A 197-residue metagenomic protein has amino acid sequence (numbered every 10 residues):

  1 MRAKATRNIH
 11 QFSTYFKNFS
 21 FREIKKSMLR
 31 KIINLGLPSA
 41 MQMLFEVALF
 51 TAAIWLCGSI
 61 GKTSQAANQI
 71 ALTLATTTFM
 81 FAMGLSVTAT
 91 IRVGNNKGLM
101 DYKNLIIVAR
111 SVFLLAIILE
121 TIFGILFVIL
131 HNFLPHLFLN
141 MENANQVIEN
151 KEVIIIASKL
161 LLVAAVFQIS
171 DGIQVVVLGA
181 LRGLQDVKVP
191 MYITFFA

Functional and structural regions predicted by a protein language model:
M1-G36, V93-F167: Short alpha-helical transmembrane segments in multi-pass integral membrane proteins
K4, S20-A52, T77, F81 (+4 more regions): Hydrophobic faces of transmembrane alpha-helices in multi-pass small-molecule transporters and flippases across diverse
F12-K17, Q42-F45, A89, D171-Q174: Juxtamembrane/interfacial segments around transmembrane helices
N34-P38, T63-L72, K159: Loop-to-helix entry region at the N-terminal start of transmembrane alpha-helices in multi-pass membrane transporters
L44-A71, T77, N95, F133-V147: Helix-terminus/linker motif at the lipid-water interface of multi-pass membrane proteins
A67-H131, D171-Q185, V189-I193: Small-residue-rich hydrophobic transmembrane alpha-helices
